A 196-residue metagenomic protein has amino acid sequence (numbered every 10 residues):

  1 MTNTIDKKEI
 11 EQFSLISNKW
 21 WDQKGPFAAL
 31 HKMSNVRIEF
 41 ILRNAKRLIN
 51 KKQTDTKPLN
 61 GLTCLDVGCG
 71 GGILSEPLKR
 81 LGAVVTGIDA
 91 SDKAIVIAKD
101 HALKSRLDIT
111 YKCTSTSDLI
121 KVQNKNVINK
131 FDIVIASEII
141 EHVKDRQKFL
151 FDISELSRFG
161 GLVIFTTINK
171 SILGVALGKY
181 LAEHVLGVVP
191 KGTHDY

Functional and structural regions predicted by a protein language model:
M1-F27: N-terminal, positively charged/glycine-rich alpha-helical extensions of SAM-dependent methyltransferases
A29, A90-K93, H101, S105 (+2 more regions): S-adenosyl-L-methionine-dependent methyltransferase catalytic module, highlighting the catalytic core
K32-N60: Conserved alpha-helix/loop element of class I SAM-dependent methyltransferases that forms part of the SAM/SAH-binding
N60-G68: Conserved class I S-adenosyl-L-methionine
I73-L119: Class I SAM-dependent methyltransferase SAM/SAH-binding core
D118-I128: Short conserved loop adjoining the S-adenosyl-L-methionine
I135: A conserved beta-strand element that flanks and buttresses the S-adenosyl-L-methionine
I139: Hydrophobic adenine-recognition pocket in adenosine-nucleotide-binding enzymes
